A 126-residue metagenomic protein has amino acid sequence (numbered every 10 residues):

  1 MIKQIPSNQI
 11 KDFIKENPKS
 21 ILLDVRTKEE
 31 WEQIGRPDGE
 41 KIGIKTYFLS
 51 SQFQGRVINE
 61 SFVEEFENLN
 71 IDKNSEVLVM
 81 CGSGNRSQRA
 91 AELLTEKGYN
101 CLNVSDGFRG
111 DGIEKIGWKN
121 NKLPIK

Functional and structural regions predicted by a protein language model:
M1-I21, K28-E76, S87-K126: Rhodanese-like catalytic fold shared by cysteine-dependent sulfurtransferases and DSP/PTP-type phosphatases
V79-C81: Short, surface-exposed ligand- or partner-binding patches at beta-edge/loop junctions that are enriched in aromatics
